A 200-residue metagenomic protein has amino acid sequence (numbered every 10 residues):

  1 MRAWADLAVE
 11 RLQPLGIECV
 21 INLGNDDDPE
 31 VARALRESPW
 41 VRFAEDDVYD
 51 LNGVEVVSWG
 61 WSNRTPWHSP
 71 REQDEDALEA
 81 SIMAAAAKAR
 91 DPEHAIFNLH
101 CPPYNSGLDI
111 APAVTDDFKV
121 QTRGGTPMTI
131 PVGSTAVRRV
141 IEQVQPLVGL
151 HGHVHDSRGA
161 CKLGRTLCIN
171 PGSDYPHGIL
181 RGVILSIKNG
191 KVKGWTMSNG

Functional and structural regions predicted by a protein language model:
M1-L51: Core catalytic region of metal-dependent phosphoesterases/phosphodiesterases, especially metallo-beta-lactamase-like
M1-R2, I96-Q145: Active-site-proximal segments of metal-dependent phosphoesterases and phosphodiesterases across multiple
M1-V9, D74-A84: Well-ordered, non-membrane alpha-helical segments in soluble/globular domains
E18-V20, R42, E55, H94-I96 (+2 more regions): Proline-centered loop/turn at the N-terminus of a beta-strand
I21-A32, V48-Y49, R64-P66, P102-L108 (+3 more regions): Active-site environment of divalent metal-dependent phosphoester hydrolases
G24, V56, F97, V137 (+4 more regions): Divalent metal-coordination and catalytic microenvironments
Y49-V54, S69, Q73-A77, R138-Q143 (+1 more regions): Binuclear metal-dependent phosphoesterase catalytic core
N63-D74, R123-T126: Surface-exposed cleft-lining segments at the edges of enzyme active sites
